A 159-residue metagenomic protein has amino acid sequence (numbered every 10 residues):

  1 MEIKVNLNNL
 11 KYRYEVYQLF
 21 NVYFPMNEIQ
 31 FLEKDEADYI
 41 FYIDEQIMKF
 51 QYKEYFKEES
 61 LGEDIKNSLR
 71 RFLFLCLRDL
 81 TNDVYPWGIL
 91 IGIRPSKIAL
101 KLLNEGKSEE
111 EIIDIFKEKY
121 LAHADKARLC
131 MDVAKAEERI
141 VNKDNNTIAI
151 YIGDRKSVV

Functional and structural regions predicted by a protein language model:
M1-I3, F20-R70: Short, well-ordered secondary-structure micro-motifs within conserved domains or adaptor modules
L7-Y12: Short, surface-exposed ligand-recognition loops at beta-strand->loop->(often short) alpha-helix junctions that present
E63-V84: Accessory, often N-terminal, substrate/partner-engagement and coupling regions that sit outside the core NTP/cofactor
L77-V84, N104-I150: N-terminal [4Fe-4S]-dependent radical SAM core
V158: Conserved small/polar residues in nucleotide/adenosyl-binding loops
